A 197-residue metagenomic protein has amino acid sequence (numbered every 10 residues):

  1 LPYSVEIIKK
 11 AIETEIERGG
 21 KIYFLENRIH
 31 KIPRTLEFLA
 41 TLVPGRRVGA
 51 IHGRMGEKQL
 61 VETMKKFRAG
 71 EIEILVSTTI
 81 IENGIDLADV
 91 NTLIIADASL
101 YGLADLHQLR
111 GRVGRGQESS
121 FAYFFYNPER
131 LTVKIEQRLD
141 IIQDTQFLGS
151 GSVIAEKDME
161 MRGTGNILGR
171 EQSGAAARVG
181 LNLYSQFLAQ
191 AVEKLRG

Functional and structural regions predicted by a protein language model:
V5-G20, N27, K31-R34, F38-G197: C-terminal helicase module of SF1/SF2 nucleic-acid helicases/translocases
